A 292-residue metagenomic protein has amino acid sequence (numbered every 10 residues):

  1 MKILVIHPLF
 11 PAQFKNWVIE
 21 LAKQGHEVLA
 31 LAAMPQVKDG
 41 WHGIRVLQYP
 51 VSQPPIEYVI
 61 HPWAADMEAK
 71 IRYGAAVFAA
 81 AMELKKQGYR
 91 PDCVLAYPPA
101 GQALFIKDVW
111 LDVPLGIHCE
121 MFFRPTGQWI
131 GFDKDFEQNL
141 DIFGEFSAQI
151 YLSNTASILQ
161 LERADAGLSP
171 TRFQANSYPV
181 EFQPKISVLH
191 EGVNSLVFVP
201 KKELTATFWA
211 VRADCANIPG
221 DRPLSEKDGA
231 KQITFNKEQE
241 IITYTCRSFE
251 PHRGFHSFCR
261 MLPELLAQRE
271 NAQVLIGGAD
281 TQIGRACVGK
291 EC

Functional and structural regions predicted by a protein language model:
M1-L47, A166, L265-A267: N-terminal subdomain of nucleotide-sugar transferases
A30-L84, G88: A conserved catalytic-core segment of Leloir-type glycosyltransferases
Q53-A64, V113-T155, L196-L224, K237 (+1 more regions): Acceptor-binding helix/loop patch of EC 2.4 sugar-transfer enzymes, predominantly nucleotide-sugar-dependent
A81-A100, I106, P114-G116: Short N-terminal targeting/anchoring amphipathic segment
L95, E162-T171, S187, T243: A short beta-strand/loop micro-motif in the catalytic core of glycosyltransferases that engages the nucleotide-sugar
F173, G192: Carbohydrate-associated surface elements
W209-R253, C259-L262, V274-L275: Conserved donor-binding/catalytic core segment of Leloir-type glycosyltransferases
R222, E226-D228, L262-C292: A conserved nucleotide-sugar
